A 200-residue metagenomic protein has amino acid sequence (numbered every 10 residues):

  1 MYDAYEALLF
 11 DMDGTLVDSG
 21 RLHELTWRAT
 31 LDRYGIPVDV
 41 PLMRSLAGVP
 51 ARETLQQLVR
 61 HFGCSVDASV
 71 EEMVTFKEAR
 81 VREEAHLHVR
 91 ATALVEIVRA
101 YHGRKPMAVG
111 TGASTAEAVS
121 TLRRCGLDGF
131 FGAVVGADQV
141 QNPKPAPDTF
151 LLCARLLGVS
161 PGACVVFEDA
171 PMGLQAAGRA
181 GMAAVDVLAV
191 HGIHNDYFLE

Functional and structural regions predicted by a protein language model:
M1-A7, R99, S114-E200: Asp-based, Mg2+/Mn2+-dependent phosphohydrolase catalytic module
M1-M43, R179, I193-H194: Active-site neighborhood of HAD-like aspartate-dependent phosphohydrolases
A4, R82-V109, A113-T115, V119 (+1 more regions): Short, acidic loop-to-helix structural element flanking the phosphoryl-transfer center in phosphate-processing enzymes
E24, R28, A51-Q56, V74 (+2 more regions): An amphipathic alpha-helix signature
T30-F62: Alpha-helical substrate-recognition element adjacent to the catalytic core
I36-V38, C64, L127, G158-V159: Helix N-cap/coil-helix junction residues
V59-R99: Metal-dependent phosphoesterase signature
